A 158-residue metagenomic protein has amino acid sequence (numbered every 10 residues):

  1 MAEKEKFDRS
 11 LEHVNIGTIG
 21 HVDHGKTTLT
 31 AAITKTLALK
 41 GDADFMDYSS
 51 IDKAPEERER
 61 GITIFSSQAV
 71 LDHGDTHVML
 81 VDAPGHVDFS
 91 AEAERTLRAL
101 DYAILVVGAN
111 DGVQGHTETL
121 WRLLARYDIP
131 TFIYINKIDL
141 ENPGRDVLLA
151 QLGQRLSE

Functional and structural regions predicted by a protein language model:
M1, S10, L124-P130: Extended hydrophobic/aromatic-rich secondary-structure runs
A2-V107, V113, V147, Q151 (+1 more regions): P-loop NTPase switch module centered on the Walker A-proximal segment
L71, T96-A99, R122, F132 (+1 more regions): Catalytic cores of transferase enzymes with a strong primary signal for eukaryotic protein kinases
A83, T117, N136: Ser/Thr-glycine-rich phosphate-binding loops at phosphate-binding pockets of nucleotides, nucleotide cofactors
G108-N110, F132-D146: G-domain G4 guanine-recognition motif of GTPases
G112-D128: Amphipathic helical hotspot of TIR/SEFIR-family domains
L123-I129, G153-E158: Arginine/glycine-rich "motif VI" loop of SF2 helicases in the C-terminal RecA-like domain
